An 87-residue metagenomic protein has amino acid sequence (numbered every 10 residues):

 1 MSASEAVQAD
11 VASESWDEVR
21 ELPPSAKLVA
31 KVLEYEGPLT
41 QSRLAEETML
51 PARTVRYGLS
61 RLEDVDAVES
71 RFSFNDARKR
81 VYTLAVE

Functional and structural regions predicted by a protein language model:
M1-S15: Linker/hinge segments immediately adjacent to helix-turn-helix/homeobox DNA-binding domains
V11-A26, T40, S70-E87: Short, cationic-aromatic polyanion-contact patches
A26-L33: Hydrophobic residues on short alpha-helical segments
G37: Flexible coil/turn residues that form the inter-helical turn or adjacent wing/linker of helix-turn-helix
R43-M49: A short acidic, leucine-rich amphipathic alpha-helix
L59-S60: Short, hydrophobic-biased segments on the C-terminal half of alpha helices that form "recognition helices"
D66: Glycine-centered, phosphate/nucleic-acid-interacting loop/turn motifs that mediate DNA/RNA or nucleotide
